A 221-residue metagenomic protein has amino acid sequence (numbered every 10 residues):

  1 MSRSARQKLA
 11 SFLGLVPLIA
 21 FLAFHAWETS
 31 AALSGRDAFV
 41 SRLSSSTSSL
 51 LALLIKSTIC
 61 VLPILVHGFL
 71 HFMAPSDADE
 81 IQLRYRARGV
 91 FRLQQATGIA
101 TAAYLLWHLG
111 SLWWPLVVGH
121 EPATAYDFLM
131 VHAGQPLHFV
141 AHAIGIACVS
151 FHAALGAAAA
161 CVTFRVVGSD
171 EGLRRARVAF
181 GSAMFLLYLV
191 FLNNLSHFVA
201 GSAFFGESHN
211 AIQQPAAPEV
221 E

Functional and structural regions predicted by a protein language model:
M1-E221: Membrane-embedded alpha-helical bundles that constitute the cytochrome b-like, heme-associated redox core of multi-pass
